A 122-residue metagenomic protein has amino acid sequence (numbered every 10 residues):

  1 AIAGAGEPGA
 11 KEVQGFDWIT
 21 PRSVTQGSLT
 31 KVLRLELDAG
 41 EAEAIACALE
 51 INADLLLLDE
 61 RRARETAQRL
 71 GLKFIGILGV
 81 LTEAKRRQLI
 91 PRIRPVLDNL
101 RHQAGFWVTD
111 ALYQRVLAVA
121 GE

Functional and structural regions predicted by a protein language model:
A1-L55, R61, Q68-L72, P95-L97 (+1 more regions): Active-site-proximal, substrate-binding regions of enzyme catalytic domains and RNA-binding/basic surfaces
L49, Q68, K85-R86, H102: Short polybasic/polar patches that bind polyanions
L55-L56, G105: A residue-level structural signature of the nucleotidyltransferase/glycosyltransferase Rossmann-like core
E60-R61, G79: Short secondary-structure boundary segments
A63-R64, T82: Positions that flank functional sites
K73-V80: Short hydrophobic/aromatic-enriched beta-strand-loop microsegments
A84, R92, L97-G105, T109: Phosphate-binding/catalytic loops
